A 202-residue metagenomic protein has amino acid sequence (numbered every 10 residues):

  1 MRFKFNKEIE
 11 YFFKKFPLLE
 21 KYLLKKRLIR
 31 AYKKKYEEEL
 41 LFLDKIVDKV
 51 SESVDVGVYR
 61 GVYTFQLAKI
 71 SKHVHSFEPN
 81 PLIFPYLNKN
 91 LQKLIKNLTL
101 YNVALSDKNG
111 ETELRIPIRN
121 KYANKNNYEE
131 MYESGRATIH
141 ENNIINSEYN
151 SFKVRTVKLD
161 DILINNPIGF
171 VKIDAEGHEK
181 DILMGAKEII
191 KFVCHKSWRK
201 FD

Functional and structural regions predicted by a protein language model:
M1-D202: Phosphate/nucleotide-binding beta-alpha loop and adjacent structural elements of enzyme active sites
